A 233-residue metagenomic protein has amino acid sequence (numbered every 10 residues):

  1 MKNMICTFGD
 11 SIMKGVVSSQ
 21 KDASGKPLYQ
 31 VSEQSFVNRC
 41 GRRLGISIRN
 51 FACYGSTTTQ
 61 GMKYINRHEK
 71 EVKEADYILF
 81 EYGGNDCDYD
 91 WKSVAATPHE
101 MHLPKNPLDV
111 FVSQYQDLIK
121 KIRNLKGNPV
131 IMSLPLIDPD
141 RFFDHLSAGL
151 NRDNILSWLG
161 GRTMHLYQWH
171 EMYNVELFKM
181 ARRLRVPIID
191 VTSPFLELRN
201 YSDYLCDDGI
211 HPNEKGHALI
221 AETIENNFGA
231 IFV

Functional and structural regions predicted by a protein language model:
M1-A52, E69-E74: Serine-esterase "nucleophile elbow" of acetyl-processing enzymes
G9, G15-V17, A52-G55, G83 (+2 more regions): Glycine-centered flexibility sites
I12, G55-T57, L136, F195: Residue-level detector of flexible, active-site-proximal loop/helix-junction positions within diverse enzyme catalytic
M13-G15, S19, T59, C87 (+2 more regions): Short, electropositive, low-hydrophobicity segments enriched in small/polar residues
V17, M62, N200: A short local structural element in Rossmann-fold oxidoreductases
Q30, T58, K105: Short gly/ser-rich anion-binding loops that grip negatively charged ligand groups
S56-I65: Structural motif
N66-E214, A218-V233: Alpha-helical cap/lid subdomain in secreted, periplasmic, or secretory-pathway luminal O-acyl-processing enzymes
